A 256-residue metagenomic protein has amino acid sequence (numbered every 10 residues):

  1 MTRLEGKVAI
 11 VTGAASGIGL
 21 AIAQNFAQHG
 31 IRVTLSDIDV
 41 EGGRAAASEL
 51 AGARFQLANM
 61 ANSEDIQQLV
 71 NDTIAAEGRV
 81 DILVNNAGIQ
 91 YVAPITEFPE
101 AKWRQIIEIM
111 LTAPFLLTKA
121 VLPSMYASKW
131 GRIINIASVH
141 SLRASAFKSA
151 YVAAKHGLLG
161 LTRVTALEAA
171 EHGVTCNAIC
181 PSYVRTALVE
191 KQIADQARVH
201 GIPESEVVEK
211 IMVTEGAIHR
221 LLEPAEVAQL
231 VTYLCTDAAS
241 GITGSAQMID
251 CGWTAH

Functional and structural regions predicted by a protein language model:
R3-V33: Canonical Rossmann dinucleotide-binding motif of NAD(H)/NADP(H)-dependent dehydrogenases/reductases, specifically
V84, A170, T175, I242-G244: Short, small/polar-rich loop/turn modules that mediate ligand/substrate recognition or access, typified
A93-T96, R143-A150, E171-H172, H219 (+1 more regions): Active-site loop immediately N-terminal to the catalytic Tyr-X3-Lys motif of short-chain dehydrogenase/reductase
P94-I95, K102-I107, I133, M212: Substrate-binding pocket helix/loop in short-chain dehydrogenase/reductase
F115, L122, Y126, W130 (+2 more regions): C-terminal substrate-recognition "lid" of short-chain dehydrogenase/reductases
T118, A154, T162: Active-site helix of classical SDR
S138: Residue(s) in the substrate-gating loop at a strand-loop-helix junction that position the organic substrate next
